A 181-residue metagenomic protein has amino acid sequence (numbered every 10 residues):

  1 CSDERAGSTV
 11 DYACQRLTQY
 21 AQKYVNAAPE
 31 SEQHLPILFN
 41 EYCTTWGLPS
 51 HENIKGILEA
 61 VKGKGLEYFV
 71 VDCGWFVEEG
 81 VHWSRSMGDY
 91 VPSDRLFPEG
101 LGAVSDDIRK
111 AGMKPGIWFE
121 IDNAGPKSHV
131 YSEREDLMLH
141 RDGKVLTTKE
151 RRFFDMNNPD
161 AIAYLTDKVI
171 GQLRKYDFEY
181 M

Functional and structural regions predicted by a protein language model:
G7-N26, L66-C73, F97-K149: Glycine-rich, aromatic-flanked loop segments that form ligand/cofactor-binding clefts across common enzyme folds
A13-Y68, D72, V77: An acidic-aromatic substrate-binding cleft motif
H34-P36, C43-G47, K114-F178: Active-site-adjacent "subsite" loops/lids of carbohydrate-active enzymes
W46-S50, D94-P98, A124: Acidic-and-aromatic substrate-binding clefts and catalytic sites of carbohydrate-active enzymes
H51-E67, A103-A111, T166-E179: Short amphipathic alpha-helices and their capping/turn segments at secondary-structure boundaries
N53, L96, G100, D160-L165: Soluble or luminal CAZymes and related metallo-dependent hydrolases
E79-S93: Surface-exposed, active-site-proximal loop segments in enzymatic domains
